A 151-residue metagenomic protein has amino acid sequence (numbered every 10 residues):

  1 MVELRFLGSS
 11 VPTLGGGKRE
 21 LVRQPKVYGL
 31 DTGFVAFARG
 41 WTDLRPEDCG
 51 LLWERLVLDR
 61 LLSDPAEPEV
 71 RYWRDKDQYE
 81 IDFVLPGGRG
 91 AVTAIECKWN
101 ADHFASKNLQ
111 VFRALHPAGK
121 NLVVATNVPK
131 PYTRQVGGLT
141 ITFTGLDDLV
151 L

Functional and structural regions predicted by a protein language model:
M1-A91: Accessory nucleic acid-recognition modules appended to NTPase machines
A36-F37, F104, K130-Q135: Switch/connector loops and helix/strand junctions flanking conserved nucleotide-binding motifs in nucleotide-processing
S63, Q110-G119: Arginine/glycine-rich "motif VI" loop of SF2 helicases in the C-terminal RecA-like domain
V92-T93, K120: Structural motif
T93-A101: Active-site ExK catalytic segment of metal-dependent nucleases
A101-Q110: Active-site-adjacent loop/helix micro-motif of nuclease/hydrolase catalytic cores
K120-T126: Short, hydrophobic beta-strand segments that form beta-sheet elements in well-ordered domains
V128-L151: Domain-level recognition of nuclease-like catalytic cores that cleave nucleotide substrates
